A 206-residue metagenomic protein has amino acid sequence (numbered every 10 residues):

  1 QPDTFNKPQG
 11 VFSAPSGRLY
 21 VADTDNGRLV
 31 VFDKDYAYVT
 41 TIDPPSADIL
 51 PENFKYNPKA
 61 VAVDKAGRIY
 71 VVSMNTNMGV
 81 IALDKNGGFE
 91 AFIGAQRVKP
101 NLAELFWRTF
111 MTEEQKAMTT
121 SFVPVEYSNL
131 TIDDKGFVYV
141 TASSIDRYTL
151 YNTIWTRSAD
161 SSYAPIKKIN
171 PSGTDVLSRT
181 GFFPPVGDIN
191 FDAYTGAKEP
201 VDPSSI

Functional and structural regions predicted by a protein language model:
Q1-I206: Eukaryotic scaffold repeat domains enriched in small/polar residues
